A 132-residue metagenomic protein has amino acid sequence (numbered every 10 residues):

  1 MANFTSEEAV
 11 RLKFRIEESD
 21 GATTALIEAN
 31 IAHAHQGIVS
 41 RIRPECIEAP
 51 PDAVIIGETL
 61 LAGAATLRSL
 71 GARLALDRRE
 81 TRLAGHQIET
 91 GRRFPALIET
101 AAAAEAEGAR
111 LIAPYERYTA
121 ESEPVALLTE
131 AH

Functional and structural regions predicted by a protein language model:
M1-I55, A103-H132: Conserved short "hinge" loops at termini or chain/domain junctions
A32-V39, T59, G63-L67, G71: Amphipathic alpha-helical core segments of compact helical bundles
A65-H132: Short loop/turn elements at secondary-structure junctions
